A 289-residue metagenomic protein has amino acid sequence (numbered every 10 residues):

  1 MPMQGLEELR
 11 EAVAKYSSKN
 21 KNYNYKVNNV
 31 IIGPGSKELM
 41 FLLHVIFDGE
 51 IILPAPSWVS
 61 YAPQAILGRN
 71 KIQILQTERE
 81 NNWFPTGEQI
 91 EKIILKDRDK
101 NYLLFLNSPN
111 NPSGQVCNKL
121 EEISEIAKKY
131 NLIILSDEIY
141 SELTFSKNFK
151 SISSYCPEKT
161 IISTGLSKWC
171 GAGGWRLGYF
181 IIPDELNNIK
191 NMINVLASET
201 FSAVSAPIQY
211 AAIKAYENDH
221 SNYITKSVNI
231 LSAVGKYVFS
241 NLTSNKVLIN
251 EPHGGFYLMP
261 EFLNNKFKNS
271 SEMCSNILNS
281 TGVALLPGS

Functional and structural regions predicted by a protein language model:
M1-G35, A215-N218: N-terminal small-domain helix-loop-helix segment of the aminotransferase-like
A12, C156-N229, K236-L242: Conserved core segment of the aminotransferase class I/II
I46-A65, K92: Conserved PLP-anchoring active-site segment centered on the Schiff-base-forming lysine
L53, I74, I134-S136, L285-P287: Hydrophobic residues in well-ordered beta-strands that form the structural core
G68, K129-Y130, N245, T281: Helix C-cap/helix->beta junction micro-motif
T77-K147: Active-site phosphate-binding strand-loop segment of PLP-dependent enzymes
I213, N229-F239, I249-F262: Conserved glycine-rich beta-strand-loop-beta hairpin in the small C-terminal domain of fold type I
T243, V247-L248, E261-S289: Conserved C-terminal alpha-helix-loop-beta "cap" of PLP-dependent enzymes that closes/shapes the active-site mouth
